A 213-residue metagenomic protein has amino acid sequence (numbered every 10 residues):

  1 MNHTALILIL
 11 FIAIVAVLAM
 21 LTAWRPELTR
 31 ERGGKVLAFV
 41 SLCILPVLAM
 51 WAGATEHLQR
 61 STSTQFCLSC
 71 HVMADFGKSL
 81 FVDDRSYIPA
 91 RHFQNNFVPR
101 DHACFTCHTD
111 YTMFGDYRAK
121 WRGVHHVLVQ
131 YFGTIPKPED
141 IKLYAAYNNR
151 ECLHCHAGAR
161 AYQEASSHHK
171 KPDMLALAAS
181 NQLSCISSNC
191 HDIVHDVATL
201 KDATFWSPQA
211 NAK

Functional and structural regions predicted by a protein language model:
M1-K213: Short sequence/structural segments immediately N-terminal
